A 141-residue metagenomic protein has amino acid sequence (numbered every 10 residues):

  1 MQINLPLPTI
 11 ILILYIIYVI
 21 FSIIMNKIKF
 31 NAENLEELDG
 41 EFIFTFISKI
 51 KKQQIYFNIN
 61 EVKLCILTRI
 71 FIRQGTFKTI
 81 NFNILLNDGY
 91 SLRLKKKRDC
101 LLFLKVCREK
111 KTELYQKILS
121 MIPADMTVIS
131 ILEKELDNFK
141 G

Functional and structural regions predicted by a protein language model:
M1-A32: Alpha-helical transmembrane spans
I3-L5, F44-K51, T76, L101 (+1 more regions): Short, aromatic- and cysteine-enriched interfacial helices/patches that mediate contacts at lipid membranes
F21-F57, L64: Conserved beta-hairpin
I47-S48, L67-I70, K95-K97: Surface loops and adjacent helix of pleckstrin homology
K51-Q54, G89-R93: Short, mixed charged/polar active-site loops that provide acid/base catalysis or chelate metal/phosphate cofactors
L67-T79: Short acidic, Gly/Pro-enriched loop/turn segments at secondary-structure junctions
F77-S91: Canonical pleckstrin homology
Y90-G141: Terminal and domain-flanking low-complexity segments
